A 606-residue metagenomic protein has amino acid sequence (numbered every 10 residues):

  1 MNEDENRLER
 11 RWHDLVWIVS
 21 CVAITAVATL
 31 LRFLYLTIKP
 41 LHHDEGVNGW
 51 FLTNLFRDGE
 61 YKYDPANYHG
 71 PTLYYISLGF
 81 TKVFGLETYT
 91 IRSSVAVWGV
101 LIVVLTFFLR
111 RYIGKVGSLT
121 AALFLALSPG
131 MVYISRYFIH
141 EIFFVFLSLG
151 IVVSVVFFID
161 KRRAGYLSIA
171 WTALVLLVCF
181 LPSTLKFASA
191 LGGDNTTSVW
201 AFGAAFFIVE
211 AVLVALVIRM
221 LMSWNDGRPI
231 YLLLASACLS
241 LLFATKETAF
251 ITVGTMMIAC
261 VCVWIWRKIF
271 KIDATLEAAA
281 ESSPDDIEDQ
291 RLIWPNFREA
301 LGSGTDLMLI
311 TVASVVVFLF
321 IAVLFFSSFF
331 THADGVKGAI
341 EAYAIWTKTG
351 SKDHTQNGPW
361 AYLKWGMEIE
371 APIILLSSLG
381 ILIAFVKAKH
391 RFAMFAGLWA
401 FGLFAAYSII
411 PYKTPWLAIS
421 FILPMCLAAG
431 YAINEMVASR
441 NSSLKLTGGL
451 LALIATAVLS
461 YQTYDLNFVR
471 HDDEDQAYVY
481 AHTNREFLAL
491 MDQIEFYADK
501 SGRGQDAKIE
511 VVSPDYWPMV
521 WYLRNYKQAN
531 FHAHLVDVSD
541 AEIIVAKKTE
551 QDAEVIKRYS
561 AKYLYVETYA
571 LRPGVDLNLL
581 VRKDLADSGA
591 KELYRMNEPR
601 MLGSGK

Functional and structural regions predicted by a protein language model:
N2-L446, T463-L466: Membrane-integral, polyisoprenol-dependent glycosyltransferases of the GT-C/oligosaccharyltransferase superfamily
K62-P65, Q505-I509, F531-H534: Surface-exposed patches in mature extracellular/periplasmic domains of secreted proteins
G130-M131, S240, L403-F404, D515-Y516 (+2 more regions): Solvent-exposed loop/turn segments at secondary-structure junctions within structured extracellular/periplasmic domains
V312-V316, A498-Q505, L535-D540: Flexible, charged surface loops at secondary-structure boundaries
L324, V536-R595: Periplasmic/luminal catalytic loop of GT-C fold multi-pass membrane glycosyltransferases that transfer sugars from
W346-T349, K445-A507, V512-K527, R572-G605: Membrane-proximal, lumen/periplasm-facing interface regions of secretory-pathway glyco- and lipid-modifying enzymes
I509-S513, F531, I544-A546: Short, hydrophobic beta-strand segments that form beta-sheet elements in well-ordered domains
L523-V538: A short, well-structured beta->alpha microelement
